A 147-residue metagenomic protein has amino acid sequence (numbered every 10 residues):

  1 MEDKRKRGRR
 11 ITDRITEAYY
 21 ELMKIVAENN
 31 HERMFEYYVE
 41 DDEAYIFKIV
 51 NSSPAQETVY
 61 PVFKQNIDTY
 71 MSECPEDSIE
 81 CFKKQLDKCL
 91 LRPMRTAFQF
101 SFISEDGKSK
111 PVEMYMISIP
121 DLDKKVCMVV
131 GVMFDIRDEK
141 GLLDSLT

Functional and structural regions predicted by a protein language model:
M1-Y20, F134-T147: PAS-associated C-terminal cap
I15-M71: PAS-family sensory domain signal
V26-N29, L91-M94, K110: Short loop/turn motifs at secondary-structure junctions and domain boundaries
E32, T96-F98, E105, K110-M114 (+1 more regions): PAS and PAS-like sensory/regulatory domains
Y37, S101-G107, P120-D121: PAS-family sensory domains
T58-V62, T69-C81, K88-M94: PAS/GAF/H-NOX family sensory domains and closely associated sensor/linker modules
M114-V129, F134-G141: Short loop/turn elements at sensory-signaling interfaces that couple input to output
